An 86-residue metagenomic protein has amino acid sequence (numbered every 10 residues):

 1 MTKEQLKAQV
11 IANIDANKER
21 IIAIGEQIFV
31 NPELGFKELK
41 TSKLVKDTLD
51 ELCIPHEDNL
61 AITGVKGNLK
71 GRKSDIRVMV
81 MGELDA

Functional and structural regions predicted by a protein language model:
K3-A86: Acidic/His- and Gly-rich active-site-bordering loop/insert found across diverse amide/peptide-bond hydrolases
